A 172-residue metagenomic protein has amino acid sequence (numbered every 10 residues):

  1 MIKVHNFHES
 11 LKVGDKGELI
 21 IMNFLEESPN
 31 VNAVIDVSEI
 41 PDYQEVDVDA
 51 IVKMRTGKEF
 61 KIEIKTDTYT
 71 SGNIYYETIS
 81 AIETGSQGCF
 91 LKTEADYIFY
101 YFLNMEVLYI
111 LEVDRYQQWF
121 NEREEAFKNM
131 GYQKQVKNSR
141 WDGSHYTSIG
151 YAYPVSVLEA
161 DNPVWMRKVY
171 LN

Functional and structural regions predicted by a protein language model:
M1-P41, T68: Acidic-basic catalytic patches of nuclease active cores, encompassing PD-(D/E)XK and other metal-cofactor nuclease
V4-E9, K65-L108: Catalytic cores of nucleic-acid endonucleases
E9, T56, G72, M105-N172: Non-catalytic C-terminal interaction segments of nucleic acid-processing enzymes
L25, A50-G72: Conserved catalytic cores of phosphodiester-cleaving nucleases, focusing on short active-site segments
I35-T56: Active-site metal-binding core of divalent-cation-utilizing nuclease and nuclease-like domains
E45-D47, G57-K61, K92-A95: Short connector loops at helix/strand junctions that flank enzyme active sites, especially segments positioning acidic
D49-I51, I98, V164: Intrinsic disorder/low-complexity detector
